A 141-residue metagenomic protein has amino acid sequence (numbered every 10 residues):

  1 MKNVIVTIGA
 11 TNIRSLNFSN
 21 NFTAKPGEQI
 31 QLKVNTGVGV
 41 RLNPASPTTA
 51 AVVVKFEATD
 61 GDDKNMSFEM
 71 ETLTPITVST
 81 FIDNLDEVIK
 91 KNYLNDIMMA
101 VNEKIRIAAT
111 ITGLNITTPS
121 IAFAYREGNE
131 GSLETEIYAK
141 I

Functional and structural regions predicted by a protein language model:
M1-D96, T110-I141: N-terminal intrinsically disordered, cationic/polar leader segments that include organellar targeting peptides
I97-M98, N102-A108: Helix-rich interaction surfaces within compact, conserved domain-sized segments that mediate assembly or partner
